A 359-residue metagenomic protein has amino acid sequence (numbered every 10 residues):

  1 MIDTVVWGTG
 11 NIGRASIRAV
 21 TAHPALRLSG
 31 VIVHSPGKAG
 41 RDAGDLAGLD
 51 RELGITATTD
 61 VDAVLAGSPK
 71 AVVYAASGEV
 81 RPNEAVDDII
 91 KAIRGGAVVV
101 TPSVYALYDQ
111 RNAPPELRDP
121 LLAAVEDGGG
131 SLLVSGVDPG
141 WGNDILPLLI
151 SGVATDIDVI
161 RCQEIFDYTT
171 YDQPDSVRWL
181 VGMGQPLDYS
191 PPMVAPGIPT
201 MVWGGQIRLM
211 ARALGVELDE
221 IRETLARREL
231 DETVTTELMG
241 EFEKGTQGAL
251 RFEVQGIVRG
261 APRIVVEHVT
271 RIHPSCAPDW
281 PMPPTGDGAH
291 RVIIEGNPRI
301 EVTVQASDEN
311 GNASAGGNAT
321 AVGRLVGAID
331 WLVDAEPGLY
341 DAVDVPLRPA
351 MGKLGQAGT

Functional and structural regions predicted by a protein language model:
M1-G95, G215, G317: N-terminal glycine-/serine-/threonine-rich beta1-alpha1-beta2 phosphate-ribose binding loop of Rossmann-like
W7, N11, A15, G67 (+8 more regions): Conserved active-site and cofactor/substrate-binding residues in soluble primary-metabolism enzymes
W7, S151-D279, H290-V292, A315: Active-site-lining helix/loop region of Rossmann-like oxidoreductase modules
G10-I12, A106-D109, P114, V137-N143 (+1 more regions): Gly/Ser/Thr-rich loops at beta-strand to alpha-helix junctions that form or flank small-molecule/cofactor-binding
H34-P36, G78, A97, S103-L107 (+2 more regions): Short, ordered loop/turn segments at secondary-structure junctions
V86-D87, G95, S103-G130: Rossmann-fold NAD(P)-binding glycine/threonine-rich loop
G128-I157, A313-V322: Adenosine-phosphate binding glycine-rich loop
T236-T359: C-terminal active-site/capping subdomain that shapes the small-molecule cofactor and substrate pocket of enzyme
